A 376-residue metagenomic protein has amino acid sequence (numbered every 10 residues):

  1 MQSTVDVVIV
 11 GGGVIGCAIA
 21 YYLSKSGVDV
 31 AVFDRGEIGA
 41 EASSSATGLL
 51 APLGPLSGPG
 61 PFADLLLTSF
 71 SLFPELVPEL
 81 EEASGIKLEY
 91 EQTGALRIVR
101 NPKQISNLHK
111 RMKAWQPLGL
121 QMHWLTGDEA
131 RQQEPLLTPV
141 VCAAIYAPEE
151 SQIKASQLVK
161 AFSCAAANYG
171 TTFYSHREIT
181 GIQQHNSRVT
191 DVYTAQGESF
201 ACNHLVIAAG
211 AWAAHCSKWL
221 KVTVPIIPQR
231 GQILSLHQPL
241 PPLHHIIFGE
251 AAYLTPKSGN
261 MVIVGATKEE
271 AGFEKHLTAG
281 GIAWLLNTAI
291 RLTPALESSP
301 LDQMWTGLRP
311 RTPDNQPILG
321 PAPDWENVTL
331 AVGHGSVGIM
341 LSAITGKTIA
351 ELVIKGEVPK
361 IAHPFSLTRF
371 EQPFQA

Functional and structural regions predicted by a protein language model:
V5-A31: N-terminal Rossmann-like FAD-binding beta1-loop-alpha1 element of flavoenzymes
I15, I38, W212: Conserved Rossmann-like nucleotide-cofactor binding loop
Y21-S26, R35, G48-L50, G54 (+3 more regions): Active-site substrate-recognition segment that forms the wall of the catalytic cavity or substrate channel
G48-E129, Q133, T288-I290: Dinucleotide-binding Rossmann-like beta1-alpha1 core, especially the glycine-rich loop that anchors the ADP
D64, I98-N107, Y146-C164, H276-G280 (+1 more regions): Short beta-strand to alpha-helix junction loop
I145-Q196, F200-H204: Helical element adjacent to the flavin cofactor pocket in flavoenzyme catalytic cores
T293-A376: C-terminal catalytic lobe of FAD-dependent flavoproteins
